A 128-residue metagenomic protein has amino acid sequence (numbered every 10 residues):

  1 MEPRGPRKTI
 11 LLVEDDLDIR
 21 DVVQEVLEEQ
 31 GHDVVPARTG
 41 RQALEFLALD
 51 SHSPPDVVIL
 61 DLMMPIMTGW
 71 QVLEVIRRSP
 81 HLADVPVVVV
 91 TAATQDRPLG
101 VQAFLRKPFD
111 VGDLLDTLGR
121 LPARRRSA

Functional and structural regions predicted by a protein language model:
M1-L11, L17, H52, G112-A128: Non-catalytic signal-transmission and effector/linker regions of two-component phosphorelay proteins
D21-E29: Charged docking surfaces used in two-component/phosphorelay signaling
P36-V57: Acidic, metal-coordinating helix/loop segments flanking the phosphotransfer/catalytic sites of two-component signaling
T39-Q42, T68-E74: Acidic catalytic/metal-coordinating carboxylates
S53-D56, H81-P86: His-Asp phosphorelay/catalytic-motif detector in bacterial-type signaling
D61: Active-site residues of response regulator receiver
M64: Receiver (REC) domain active-site loop signature in two-component systems and cognate sites in sensor histidine kinases
V88-T91: Hydrophobic/aromatic residues positioned on beta-strands within the core alpha/beta folds
